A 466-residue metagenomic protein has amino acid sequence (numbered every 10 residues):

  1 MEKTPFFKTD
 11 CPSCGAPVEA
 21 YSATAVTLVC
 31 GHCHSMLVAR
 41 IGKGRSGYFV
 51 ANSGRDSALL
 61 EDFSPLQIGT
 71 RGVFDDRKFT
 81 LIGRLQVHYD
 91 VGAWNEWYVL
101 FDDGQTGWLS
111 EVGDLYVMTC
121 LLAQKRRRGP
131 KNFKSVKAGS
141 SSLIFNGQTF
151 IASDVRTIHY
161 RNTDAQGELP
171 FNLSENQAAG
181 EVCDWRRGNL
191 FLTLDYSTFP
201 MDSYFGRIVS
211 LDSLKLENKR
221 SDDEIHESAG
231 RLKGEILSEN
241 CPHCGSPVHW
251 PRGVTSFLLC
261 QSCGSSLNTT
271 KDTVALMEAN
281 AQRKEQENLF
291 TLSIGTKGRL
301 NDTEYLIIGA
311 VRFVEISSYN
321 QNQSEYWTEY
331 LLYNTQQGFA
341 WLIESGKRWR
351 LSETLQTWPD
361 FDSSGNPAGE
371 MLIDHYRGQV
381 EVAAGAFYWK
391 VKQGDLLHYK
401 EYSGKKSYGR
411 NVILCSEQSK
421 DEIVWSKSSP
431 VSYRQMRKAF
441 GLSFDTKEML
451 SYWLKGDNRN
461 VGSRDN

Functional and structural regions predicted by a protein language model:
M1-N466: Mixed-charge, low-complexity intrinsically disordered regions
